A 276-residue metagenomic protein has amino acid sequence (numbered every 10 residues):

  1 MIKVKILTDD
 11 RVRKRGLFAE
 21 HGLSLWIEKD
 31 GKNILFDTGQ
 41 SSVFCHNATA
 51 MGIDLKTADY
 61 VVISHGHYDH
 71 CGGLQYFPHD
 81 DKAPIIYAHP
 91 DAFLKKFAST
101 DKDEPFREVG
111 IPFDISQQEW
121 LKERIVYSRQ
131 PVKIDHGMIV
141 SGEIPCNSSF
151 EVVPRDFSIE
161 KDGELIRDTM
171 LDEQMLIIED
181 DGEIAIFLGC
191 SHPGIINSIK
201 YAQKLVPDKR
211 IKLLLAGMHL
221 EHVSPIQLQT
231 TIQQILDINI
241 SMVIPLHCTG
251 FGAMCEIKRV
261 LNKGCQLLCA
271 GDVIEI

Functional and structural regions predicted by a protein language model:
I2-M51, T169, E173-L188: Conserved beta-strand hairpin/beta-sheet module of binuclear metal-dependent hydrolase folds, prominently
V4, I86, R124-I125, G264-C265: Generic structural signal for residues in well-ordered beta-strands
R11-K14, V43, F93-K95, C146-F150 (+2 more regions): Short, acidic Gly/Pro/Ser/Thr-rich loop/turn segments
I34-F36, A88, I134-E143, A185-L188: Short hydrophobic-aromatic micro-motifs
V43-L94, K204-L213, S241: Active-site metal-binding motif and surrounding structural segment of the metallo-beta-lactamase
D54, D103-R107, I232, V260-K263: Short, hinge-like loop/turn segments at secondary-structure boundaries
H67-H70, I85, I166-M175, E179-A270: Cap/insert and terminal regions of metallo-dependent hydrolase folds
F93-Q174, Q266-E275: Metallo-beta-lactamase
